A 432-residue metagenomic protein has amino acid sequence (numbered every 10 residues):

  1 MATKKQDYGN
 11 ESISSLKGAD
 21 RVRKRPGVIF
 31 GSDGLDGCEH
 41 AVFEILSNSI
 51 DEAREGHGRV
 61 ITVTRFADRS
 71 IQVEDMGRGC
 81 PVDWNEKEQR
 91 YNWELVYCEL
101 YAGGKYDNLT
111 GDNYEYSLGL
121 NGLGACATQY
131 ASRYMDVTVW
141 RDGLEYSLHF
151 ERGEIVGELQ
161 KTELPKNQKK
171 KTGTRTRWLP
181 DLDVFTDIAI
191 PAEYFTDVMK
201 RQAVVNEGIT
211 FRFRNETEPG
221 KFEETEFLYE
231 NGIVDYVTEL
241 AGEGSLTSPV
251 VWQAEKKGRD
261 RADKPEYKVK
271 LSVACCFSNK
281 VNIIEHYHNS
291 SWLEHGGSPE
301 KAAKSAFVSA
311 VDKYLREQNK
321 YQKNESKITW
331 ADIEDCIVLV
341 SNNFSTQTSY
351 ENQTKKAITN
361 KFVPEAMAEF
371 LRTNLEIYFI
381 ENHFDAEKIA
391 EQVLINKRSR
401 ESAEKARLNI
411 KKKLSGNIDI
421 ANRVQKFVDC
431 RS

Functional and structural regions predicted by a protein language model:
M1-S12, F43, D51-R54, G58-M76 (+6 more regions): GHKL-family ATPase ATP-binding module
S15: Conserved beta-strand immediately N-terminal to the Walker
G18-A19: Alpha-helix capping/hinge segments and adjacent helical runs
K24-V42: Conserved short strand/loop->alpha-helix "switch" segment adjacent to the catalytic nucleotide/phosphoryl-transfer site
G79-N85: A short glycine-centered beta->alpha linker in the GHKL/HATPase_c
